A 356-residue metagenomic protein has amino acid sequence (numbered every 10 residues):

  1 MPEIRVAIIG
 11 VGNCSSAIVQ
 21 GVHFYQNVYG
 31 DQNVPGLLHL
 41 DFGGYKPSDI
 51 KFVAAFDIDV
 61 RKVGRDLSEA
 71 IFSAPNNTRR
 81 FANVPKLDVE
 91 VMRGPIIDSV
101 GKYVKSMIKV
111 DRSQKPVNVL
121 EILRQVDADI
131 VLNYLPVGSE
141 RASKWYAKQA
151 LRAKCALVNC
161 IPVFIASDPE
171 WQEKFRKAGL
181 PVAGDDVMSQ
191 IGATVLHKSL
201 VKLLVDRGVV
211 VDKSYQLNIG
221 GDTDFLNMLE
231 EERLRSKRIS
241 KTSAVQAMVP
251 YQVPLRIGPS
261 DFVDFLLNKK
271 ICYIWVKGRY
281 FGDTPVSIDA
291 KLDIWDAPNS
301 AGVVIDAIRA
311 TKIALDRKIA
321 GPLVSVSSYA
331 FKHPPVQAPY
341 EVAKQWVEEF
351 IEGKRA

Functional and structural regions predicted by a protein language model:
M1-Y146, L234-R238, C272, F281: N-terminal glycine-/serine-/threonine-rich beta1-alpha1-beta2 phosphate-ribose binding loop of Rossmann-like
I9, S48-K51, K62, E69-N76 (+2 more regions): Active-site-lining helix/loop region of Rossmann-like oxidoreductase modules
G10-S16, P136-R141, I161-S167, M188-T194 (+1 more regions): Gly/Ser/Thr-rich loops at beta-strand to alpha-helix junctions that form or flank small-molecule/cofactor-binding
C14-G21, E170-K174, S199: Alpha-helical scaffold elements adjacent to nucleotide-binding pockets in ATP/GTP-utilizing enzyme cores
V131-N133, L157-C160, A183-D186, S214: Short catalytic-loop micro-motif centered on adjacent basic/acidic residues
V137-R152, C160-P181: Rossmann-fold NAD(P)-binding glycine/threonine-rich loop
K174-M188, G208, D212: Rossmann-fold dehydrogenase core element
N299-A356: NAD(P)-dependent Rossmann-like dehydrogenase/reductase catalytic/cofactor-binding core
